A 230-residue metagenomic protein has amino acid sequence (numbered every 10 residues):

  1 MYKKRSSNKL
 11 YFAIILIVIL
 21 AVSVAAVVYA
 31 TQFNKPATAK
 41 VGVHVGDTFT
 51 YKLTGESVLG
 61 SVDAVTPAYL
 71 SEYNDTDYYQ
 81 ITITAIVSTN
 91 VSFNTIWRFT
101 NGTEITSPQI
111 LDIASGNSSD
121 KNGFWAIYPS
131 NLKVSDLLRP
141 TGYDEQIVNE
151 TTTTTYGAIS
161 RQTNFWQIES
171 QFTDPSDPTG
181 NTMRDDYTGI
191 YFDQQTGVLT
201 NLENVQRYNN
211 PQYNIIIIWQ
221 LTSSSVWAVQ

Functional and structural regions predicted by a protein language model:
M1-K4, V229-Q230: Short, solvent-exposed mixed-charge patches
K3-I19: N-terminal Sec-pathway targeting helices
F12-L16, A25-A26, I81-T84: Residue-level marker of intrinsically disordered, low-complexity segments enriched for small/polar residues
V18-A21, I105-S107, T200: Surface-exposed loop/edge segments in extracytoplasmic proteins
A21-A30: Hydrophobic alpha-helical membrane-insertion segments, chiefly the h-region of N-terminal signal peptides
T31-E104, D136-Q230: Acidic, serine/threonine-rich low-complexity disordered tracts
N90-L132: An acidic-aromatic
